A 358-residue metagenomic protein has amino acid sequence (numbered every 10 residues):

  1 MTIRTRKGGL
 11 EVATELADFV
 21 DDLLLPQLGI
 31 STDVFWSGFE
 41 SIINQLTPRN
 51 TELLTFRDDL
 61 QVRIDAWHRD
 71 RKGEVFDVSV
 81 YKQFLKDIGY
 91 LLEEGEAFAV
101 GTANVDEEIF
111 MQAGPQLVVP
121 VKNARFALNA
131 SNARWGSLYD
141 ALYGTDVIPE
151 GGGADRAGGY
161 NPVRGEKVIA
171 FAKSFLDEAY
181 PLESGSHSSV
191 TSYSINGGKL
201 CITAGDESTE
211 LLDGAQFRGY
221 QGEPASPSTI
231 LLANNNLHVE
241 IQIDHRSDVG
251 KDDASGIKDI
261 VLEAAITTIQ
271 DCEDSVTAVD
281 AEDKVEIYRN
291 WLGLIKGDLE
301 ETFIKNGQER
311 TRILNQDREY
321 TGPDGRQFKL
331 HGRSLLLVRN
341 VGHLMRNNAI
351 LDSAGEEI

Functional and structural regions predicted by a protein language model:
M1-L92, V100: N-terminal-proximal low-complexity accessory segments that begin disordered and transition into the first
T2, K82-Q83, D87-I358: Catalytic alpha/beta active-site cores
